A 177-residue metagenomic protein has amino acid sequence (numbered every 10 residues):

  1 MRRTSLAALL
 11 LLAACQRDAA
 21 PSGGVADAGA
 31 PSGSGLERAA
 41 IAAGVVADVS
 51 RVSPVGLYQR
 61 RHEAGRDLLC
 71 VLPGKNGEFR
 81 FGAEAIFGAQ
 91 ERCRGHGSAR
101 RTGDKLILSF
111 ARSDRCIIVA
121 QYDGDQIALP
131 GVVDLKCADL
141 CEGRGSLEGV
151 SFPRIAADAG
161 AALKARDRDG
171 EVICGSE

Functional and structural regions predicted by a protein language model:
M1-A13: Sec-dependent bacterial lipoprotein signal peptides
C15-D18: Bacterial signal peptide processing site
G23, G77-F79, R100-G103, D123-D125 (+2 more regions): Extracellular/mature segments of secreted proteins
G29-L68, L129-G131, S151, A162-S176: Tryptophan-anchored aromatic micro-motifs
R51-Q59, G77-R80, R101-S109, A128: Short, hydrophobic/aromatic-rich segments at coil-to-beta transitions
D67-R101: N-terminal glycine/threonine-rich, aromatic-flanked beta-hairpin/loop signature
F87-C137: Contiguous, well-ordered beta-strand patches that form the walls/edges of small beta-barrel/beta-sandwich domains
L129-D158: Beta-strand-rich cores of mature extracytoplasmic or soluble domains
